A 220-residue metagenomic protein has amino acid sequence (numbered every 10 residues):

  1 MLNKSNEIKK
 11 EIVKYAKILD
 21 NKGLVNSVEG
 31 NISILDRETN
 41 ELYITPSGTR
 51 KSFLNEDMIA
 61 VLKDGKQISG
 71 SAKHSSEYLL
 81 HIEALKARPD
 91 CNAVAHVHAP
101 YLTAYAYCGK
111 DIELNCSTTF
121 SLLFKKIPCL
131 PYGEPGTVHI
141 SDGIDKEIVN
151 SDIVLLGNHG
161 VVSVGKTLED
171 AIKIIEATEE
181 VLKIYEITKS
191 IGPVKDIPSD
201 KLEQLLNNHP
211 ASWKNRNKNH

Functional and structural regions predicted by a protein language model:
M1-H220: Glycine-rich flexible loops
